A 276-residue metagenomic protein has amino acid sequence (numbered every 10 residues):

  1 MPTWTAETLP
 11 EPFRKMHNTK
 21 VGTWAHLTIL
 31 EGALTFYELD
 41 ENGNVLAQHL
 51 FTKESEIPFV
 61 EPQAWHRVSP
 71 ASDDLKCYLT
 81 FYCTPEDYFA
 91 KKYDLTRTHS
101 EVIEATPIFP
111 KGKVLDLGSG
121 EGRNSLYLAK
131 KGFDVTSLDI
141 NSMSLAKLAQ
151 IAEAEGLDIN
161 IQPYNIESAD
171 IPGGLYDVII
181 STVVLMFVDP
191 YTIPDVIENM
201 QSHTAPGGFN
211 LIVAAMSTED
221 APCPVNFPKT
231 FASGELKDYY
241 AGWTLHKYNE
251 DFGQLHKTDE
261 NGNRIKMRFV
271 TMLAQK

Functional and structural regions predicted by a protein language model:
P2-G22: Conserved short histidine dyad/triad with adjacent acidic residue
R14, C83-F109, L115, E121-I171 (+3 more regions): Class I (Rossmann-like) S-adenosyl-L-methionine-dependent methyltransferase catalytic domain, capturing the SAM-binding
A25-T35: Short, conserved beta-strand element in jelly-roll/cupin
N42-P62: Short acidic-glycine-tyrosine-enriched beta hairpin
E61-C83: Ligand-binding loop in jelly-roll beta-barrel domains
I171-I179: A short acidic, Gly/Pro-enriched loop at the edge of an enzyme's catalytic core that lines a small-molecule cofactor
V178-T192: A short SAM/SAH-binding and catalytic strip from SAM-dependent methyltransferases
P194-P206: A short glycine-rich, Lys/Arg-flanked "PGG" loop and its adjoining helix->strand segment in the class I
